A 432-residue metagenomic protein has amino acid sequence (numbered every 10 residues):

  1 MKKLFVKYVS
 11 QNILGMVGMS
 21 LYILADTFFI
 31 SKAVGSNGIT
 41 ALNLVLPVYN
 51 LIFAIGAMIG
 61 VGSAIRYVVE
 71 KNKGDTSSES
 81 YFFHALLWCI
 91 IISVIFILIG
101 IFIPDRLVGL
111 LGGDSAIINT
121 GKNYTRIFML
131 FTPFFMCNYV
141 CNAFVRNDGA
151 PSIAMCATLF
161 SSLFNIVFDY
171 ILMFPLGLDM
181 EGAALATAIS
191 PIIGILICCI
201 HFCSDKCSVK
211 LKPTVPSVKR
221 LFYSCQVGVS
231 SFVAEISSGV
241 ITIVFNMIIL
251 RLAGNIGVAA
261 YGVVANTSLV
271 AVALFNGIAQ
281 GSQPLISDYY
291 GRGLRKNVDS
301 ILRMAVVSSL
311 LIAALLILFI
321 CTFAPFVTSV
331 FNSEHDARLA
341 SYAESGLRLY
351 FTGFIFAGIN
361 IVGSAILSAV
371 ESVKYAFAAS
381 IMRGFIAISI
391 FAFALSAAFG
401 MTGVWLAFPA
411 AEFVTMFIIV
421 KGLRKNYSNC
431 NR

Functional and structural regions predicted by a protein language model:
M1-I13, Y67-F131, P175-V229, I286-T352 (+1 more regions): Short alpha-helical transmembrane segments in multi-pass integral membrane proteins
M1-V34, P47-G62, R66, I90-I97 (+4 more regions): N-terminal transmembrane alpha-helices
K7-D26, I127, N138, S161 (+5 more regions): Transmembrane helical elements of multi-pass membrane transporters/channels
L21-T40, V108-S115, I171-L178, G239-N266 (+4 more regions): Helix-terminus/linker motif at the lipid-water interface of multi-pass membrane proteins
T27, G100, A143, D169 (+8 more regions): Structural signal for membrane-spanning alpha-helices in multi-pass inner-membrane proteins, emphasizing helix cores
S36-P47, G121, T125, A184 (+2 more regions): Small-residue hotspots at the loop-to-helix junctions and early N-terminal turns of transmembrane alpha-helices
I39-L98, F135-A154, A260-A324, A357-A379 (+1 more regions): Small-residue-rich hydrophobic transmembrane alpha-helices
G60, I127-R146, A154-N165, A183-C198 (+4 more regions): Short runs within selected transmembrane alpha-helices of multi-pass transporters and secretion channels
